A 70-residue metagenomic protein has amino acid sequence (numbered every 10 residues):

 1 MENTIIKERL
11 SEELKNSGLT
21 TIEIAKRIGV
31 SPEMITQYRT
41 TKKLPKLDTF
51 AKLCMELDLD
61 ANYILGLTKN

Functional and structural regions predicted by a protein language model:
M1-L19: A short, Lys/Arg-rich alpha-helix, primarily the initiator
E2, N16, K42-P45, E56: Helix-turn-helix/winged-helix DNA-binding modules
E12, Q37, M55, L65-N70: Short, charged recognition helix plus adjacent turn of helix-turn-helix-like nucleic-acid-binding domains
T21, P32, L47-F50: Helix-turn-helix DNA-binding elements, focusing on the entry/boundary residues of the two helices that contact DNA
I24-A25: Short alpha-helical "recognition helix" segments of helix-turn-helix
G29-L44: Recognition helix of helix-turn-helix/homeodomain-like DNA-binding domains that insert into the DNA major groove
D48-Y63: DNA major-groove recognition helix of helix-turn-helix/homeodomain DNA-binding modules
